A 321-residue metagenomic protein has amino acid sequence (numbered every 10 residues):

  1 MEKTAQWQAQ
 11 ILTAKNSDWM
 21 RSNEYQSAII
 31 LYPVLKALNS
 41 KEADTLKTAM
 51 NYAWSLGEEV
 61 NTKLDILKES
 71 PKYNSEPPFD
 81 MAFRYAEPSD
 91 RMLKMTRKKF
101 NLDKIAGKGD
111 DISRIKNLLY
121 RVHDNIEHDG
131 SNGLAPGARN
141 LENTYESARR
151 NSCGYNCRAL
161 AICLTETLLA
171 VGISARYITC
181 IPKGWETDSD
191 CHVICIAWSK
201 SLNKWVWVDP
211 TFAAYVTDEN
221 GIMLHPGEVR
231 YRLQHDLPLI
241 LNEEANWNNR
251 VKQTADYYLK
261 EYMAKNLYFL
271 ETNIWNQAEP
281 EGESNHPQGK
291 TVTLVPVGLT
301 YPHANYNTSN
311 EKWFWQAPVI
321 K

Functional and structural regions predicted by a protein language model:
T4-A49: Alpha-helical protein-protein interaction scaffolds
S40, D44, A106-D110, N203-W205: Structural helix-adjacent loops and short alpha-helical linkers that scaffold large soluble proteins
W54-Y155: Secondary-structure boundary elements
K116, Y155-E166: A structural signal for well-ordered alpha-helical segments within the folded catalytic domains of diverse enzymes
C153-C157, I178-C180: Short His-Asn-centered micro-motif
I162-P238: Hydrophobic/aromatic-rich core segments of domains that either
H235-K321: Low-complexity, Gly/Ser/Thr/Pro-rich intrinsically disordered linker/tail segments
